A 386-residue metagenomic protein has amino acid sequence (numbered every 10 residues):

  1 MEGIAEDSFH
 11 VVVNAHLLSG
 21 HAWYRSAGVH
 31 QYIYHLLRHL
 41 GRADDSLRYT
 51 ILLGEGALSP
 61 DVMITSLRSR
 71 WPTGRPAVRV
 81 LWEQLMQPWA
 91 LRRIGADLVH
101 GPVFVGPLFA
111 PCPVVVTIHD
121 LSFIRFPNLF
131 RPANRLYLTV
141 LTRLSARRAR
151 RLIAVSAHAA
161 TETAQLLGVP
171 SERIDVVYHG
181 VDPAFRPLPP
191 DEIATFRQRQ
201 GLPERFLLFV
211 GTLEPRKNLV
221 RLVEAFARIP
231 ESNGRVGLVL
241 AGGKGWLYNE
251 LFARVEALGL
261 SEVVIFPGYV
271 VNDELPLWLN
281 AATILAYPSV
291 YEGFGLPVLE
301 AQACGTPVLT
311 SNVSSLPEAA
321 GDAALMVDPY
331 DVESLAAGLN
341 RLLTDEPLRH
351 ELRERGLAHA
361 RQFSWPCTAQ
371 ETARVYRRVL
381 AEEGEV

Functional and structural regions predicted by a protein language model:
M1-V386: Carbohydrate transferase catalytic cores enriched for Leloir-type hexosyltransferases
